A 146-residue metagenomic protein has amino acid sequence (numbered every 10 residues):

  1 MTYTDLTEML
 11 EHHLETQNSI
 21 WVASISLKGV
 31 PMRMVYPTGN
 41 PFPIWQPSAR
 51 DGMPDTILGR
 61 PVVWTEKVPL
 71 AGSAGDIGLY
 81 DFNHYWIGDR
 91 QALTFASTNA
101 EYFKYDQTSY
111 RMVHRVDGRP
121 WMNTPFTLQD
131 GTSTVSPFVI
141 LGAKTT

Functional and structural regions predicted by a protein language model:
M1-T146: Structured, hydrophobic secondary-structure cores that serve as assembly/anchoring elements
